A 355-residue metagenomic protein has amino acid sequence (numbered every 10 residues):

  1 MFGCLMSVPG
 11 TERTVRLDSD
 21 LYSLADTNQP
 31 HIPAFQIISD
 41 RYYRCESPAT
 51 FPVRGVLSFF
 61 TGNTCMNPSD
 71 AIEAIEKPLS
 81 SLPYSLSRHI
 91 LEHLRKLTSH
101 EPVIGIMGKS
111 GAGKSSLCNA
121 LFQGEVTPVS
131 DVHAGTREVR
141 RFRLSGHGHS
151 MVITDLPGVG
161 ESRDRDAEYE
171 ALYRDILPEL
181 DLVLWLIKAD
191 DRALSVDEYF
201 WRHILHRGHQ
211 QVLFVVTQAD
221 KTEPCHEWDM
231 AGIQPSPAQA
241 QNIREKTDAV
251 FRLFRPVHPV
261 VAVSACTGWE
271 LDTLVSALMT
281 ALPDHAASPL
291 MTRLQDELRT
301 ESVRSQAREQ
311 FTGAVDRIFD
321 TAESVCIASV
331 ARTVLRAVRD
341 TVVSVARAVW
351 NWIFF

Functional and structural regions predicted by a protein language model:
C65-V152: Conserved G1/Walker A P-loop phosphate-binding module
A134-T136, L144-H147, R174-E179, I204-G208: Conserved catalytic network of the ASCE P-loop NTPase/AAA+ motor domain
H149, P178-V183, R207-V212, R255-P259: Short glycine-/polar-rich loops that comprise or flank the Walker A/P-loop and associated switch/sensor motifs
L156-E179, I187-H203: Switch II of P-loop NTPase G domains
L186-Q239, I243: Replace "adjacent to P-loop NTPase cores in ATP/GTP-dependent enzymes" with "adjacent to NTP-binding cores
D220-A287: Canonical P-loop GTPase G-domain recognition
V275-L282, L298-F355: P-loop NTP-binding site
